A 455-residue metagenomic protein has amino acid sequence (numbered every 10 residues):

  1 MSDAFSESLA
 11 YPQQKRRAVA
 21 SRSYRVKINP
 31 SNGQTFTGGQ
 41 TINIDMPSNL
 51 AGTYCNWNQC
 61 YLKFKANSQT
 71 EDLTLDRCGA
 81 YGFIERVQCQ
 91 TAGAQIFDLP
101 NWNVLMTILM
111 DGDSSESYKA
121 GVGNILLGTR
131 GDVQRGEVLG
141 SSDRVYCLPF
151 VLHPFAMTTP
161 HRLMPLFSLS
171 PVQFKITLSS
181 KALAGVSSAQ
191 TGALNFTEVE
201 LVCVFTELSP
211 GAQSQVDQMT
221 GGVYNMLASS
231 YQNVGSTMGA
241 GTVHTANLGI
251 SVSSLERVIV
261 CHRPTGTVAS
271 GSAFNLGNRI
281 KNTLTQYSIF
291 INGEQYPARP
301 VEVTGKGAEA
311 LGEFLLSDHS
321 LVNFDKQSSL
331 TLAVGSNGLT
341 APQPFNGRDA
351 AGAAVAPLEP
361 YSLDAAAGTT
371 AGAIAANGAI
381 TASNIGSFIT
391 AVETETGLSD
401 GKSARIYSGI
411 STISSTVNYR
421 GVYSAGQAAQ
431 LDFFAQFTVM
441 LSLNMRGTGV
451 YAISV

Functional and structural regions predicted by a protein language model:
M1-V455: Short, low-complexity Pro/Thr/Gly
